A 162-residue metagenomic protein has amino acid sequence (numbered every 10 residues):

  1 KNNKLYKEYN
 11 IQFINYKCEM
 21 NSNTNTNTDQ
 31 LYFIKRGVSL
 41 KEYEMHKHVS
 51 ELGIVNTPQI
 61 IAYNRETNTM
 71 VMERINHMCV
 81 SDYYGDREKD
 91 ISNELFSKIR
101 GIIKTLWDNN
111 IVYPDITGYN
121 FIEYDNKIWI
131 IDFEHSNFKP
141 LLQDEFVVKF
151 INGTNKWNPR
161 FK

Functional and structural regions predicted by a protein language model:
N2-H48: ATP-binding glycine-rich loop module of kinase domains
P58-L95: Conserved structural core of kinase catalytic domains
I102-L106: Conserved hydrophobic alpha-helix
D108-G118, E123: Catalytic-loop of the protein kinase fold
Y124-K162: C-lobe/activation-segment region of protein kinase-like
